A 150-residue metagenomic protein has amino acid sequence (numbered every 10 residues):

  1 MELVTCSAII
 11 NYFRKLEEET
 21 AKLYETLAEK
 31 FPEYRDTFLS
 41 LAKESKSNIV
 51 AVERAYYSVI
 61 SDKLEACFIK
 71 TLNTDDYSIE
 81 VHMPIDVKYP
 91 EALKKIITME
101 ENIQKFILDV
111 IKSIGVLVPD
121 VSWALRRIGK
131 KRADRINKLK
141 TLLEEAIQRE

Functional and structural regions predicted by a protein language model:
L3-C6, I10, F38, D86-Y89 (+3 more regions): Amphipathic alpha-helical coiled-coil segments and their boundaries
V4-T5, R54-L64, P90-L93, E150: Domain-length accessory/inserted modules outside core catalytic folds
F13, T20-L27, D76-V116: Acidic/histidine-rich alpha-helical segments that form the ligand environment of transition-metal centers
F13-Y24, F38-E53, E100-Q104, L125-L139: Alpha-helical transition-metal enzyme core signature, strongest for iron centers
F31, V52-A55, V59, A66 (+4 more regions): Hydrophobic stripe of amphipathic alpha-helices that form coiled-coil interfaces
Y57-Y89: Carboxylate-rich helix-loop segments that flank metal/cofactor sites and access channels in metalloenzymes
I103-E150: Preference for long, well-ordered alpha-helical segments
